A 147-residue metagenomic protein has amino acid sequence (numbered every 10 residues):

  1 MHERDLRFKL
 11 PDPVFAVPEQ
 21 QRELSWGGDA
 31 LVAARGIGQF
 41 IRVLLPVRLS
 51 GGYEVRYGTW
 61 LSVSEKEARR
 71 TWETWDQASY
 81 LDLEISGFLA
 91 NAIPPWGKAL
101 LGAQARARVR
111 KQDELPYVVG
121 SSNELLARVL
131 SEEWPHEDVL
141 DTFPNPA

Functional and structural regions predicted by a protein language model:
M1-S50: Basic, glycine-/proline-tolerant helical and adjacent loop/strand elements that line or dock onto nucleic-acid
V14-V17, V32, V43, V47 (+7 more regions): Extended aliphatic helical segments
A16-E23, V55-G58, E133: Surface-exposed beta-strand edges and their flanking turn/coil or helix-capping segments
A33-L101: Long amphipathic alpha-helical segments
T74-A147: C-terminal, charged low-complexity interaction regions
